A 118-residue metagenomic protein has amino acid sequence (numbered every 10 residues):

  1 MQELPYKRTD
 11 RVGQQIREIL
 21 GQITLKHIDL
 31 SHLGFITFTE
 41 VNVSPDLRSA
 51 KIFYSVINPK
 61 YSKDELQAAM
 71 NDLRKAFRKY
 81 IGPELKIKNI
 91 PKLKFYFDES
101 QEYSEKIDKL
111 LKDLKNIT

Functional and structural regions predicted by a protein language model:
M1-S49, S55-T118: Charge-rich, low-complexity N-terminal segments
